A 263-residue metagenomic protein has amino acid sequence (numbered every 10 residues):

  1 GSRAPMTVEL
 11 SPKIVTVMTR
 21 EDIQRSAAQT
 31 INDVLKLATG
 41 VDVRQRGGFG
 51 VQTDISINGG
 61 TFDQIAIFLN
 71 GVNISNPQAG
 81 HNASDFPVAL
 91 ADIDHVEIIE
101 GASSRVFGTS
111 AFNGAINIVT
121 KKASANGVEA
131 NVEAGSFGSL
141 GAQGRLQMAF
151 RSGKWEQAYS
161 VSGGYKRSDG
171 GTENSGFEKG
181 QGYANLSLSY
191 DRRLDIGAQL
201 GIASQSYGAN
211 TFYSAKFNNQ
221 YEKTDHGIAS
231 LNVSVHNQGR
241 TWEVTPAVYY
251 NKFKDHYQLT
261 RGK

Functional and structural regions predicted by a protein language model:
G1-Q24, D54, Y183: N-terminal periplasmic "start-of-domain" segments of outer-membrane beta-barrel proteins
I23, L35, V96-E97, I116-I118: Non-catalytic regulatory/gating segments with a bias toward low-complexity or hydrophobic composition
N32, K36-N76, D94: Extracytoplasmic beta-strand/coil segments of soluble accessory domains associated with Gram-negative outer-membrane
L35, I116, V128-V132, Y159-G163 (+4 more regions): Membrane-embedded beta-strand positions of outer-membrane beta-barrel proteins
D54, V72-E100, I118-K121: Short acidic/polar hinge/loop motifs at secondary-structure boundaries that mediate gating or recognition
F62, A123, R151-W155, S189-R193 (+1 more regions): Outer-membrane beta-barrel channels and translocator barrels
A115, T120-F150, S162-G163, S168-S175 (+1 more regions): Short strand-turn segments of transmembrane beta-barrel domains in outer membranes, especially the first one or two
S168-S175, K179, R193-V244, Y250-K263: Flexible loop and strand-edge segments within Gram-negative outer membrane beta-barrel domains
